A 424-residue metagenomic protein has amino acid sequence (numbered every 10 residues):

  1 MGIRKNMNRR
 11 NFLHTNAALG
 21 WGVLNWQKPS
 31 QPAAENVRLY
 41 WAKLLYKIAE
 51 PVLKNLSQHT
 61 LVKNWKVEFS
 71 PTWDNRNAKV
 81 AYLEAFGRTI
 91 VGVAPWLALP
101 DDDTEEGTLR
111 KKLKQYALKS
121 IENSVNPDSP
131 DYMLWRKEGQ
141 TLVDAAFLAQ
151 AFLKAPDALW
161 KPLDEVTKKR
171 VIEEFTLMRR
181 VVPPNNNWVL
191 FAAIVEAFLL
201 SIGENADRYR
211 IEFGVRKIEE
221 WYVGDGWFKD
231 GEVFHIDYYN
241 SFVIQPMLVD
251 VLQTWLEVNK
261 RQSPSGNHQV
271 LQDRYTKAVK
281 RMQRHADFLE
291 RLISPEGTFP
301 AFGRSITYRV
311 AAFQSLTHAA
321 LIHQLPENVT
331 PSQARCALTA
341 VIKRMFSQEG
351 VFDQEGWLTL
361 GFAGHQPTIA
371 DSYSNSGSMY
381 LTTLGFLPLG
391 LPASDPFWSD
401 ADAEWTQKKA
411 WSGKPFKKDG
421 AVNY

Functional and structural regions predicted by a protein language model:
K5, R10-S30: N-terminal export signals
W26-E84, V91, P95, Q115-E122: Low-complexity, Ser/Thr/Pro/Gly-enriched N-terminal "stalk/linker" regions
E35, T89, F198, T339-K343: Hydrophobic alpha-helical transmembrane segments of multi-pass integral membrane proteins
K54-D74, V125-P130, V341-Y424: CBM-like carbohydrate-recognition segments
Y82, V93-P95, R110-R261, L271-V279 (+2 more regions): Aromatic-lined, polymer-binding surfaces characteristic of secreted/periplasmic polysaccharide-degrading enzymes
T104-R110: HEAT/armadillo-like alpha-solenoid scaffolds in large eukaryotic assembly and transport factors
D273, K277-D371, D400-Q407: Non-catalytic carbohydrate-binding regions of carbohydrate-active enzymes
